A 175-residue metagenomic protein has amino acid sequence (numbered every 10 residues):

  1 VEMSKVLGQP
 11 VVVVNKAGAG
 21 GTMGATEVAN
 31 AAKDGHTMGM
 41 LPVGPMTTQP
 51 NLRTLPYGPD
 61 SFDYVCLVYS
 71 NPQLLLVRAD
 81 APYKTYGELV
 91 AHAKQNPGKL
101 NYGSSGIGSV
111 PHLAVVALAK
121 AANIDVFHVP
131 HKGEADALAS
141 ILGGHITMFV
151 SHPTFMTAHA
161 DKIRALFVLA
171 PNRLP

Functional and structural regions predicted by a protein language model:
V1-V12: Signal peptide-proximal N-terminal region of secreted/periplasmic/extracellular or secretory-lumen proteins
M3-K5, N30-H36, V43, P50-D136 (+1 more regions): Hinge/capping helix and adjacent helix->loop/strand transition within the periplasmic-binding protein
P10-T26: Early extracytoplasmic/lumenal segment of secretory-pathway proteins
N15, M40, S104, R164-L169: Structural signature of the Rossmann-like NAD(P)-dependent dehydrogenase/reductase core
M23-K33, V116-A121, A135-H145, T154-K162: Short helices/loops that flank or line small-molecule/ion binding pockets
G35-L41, T147-S151, A165-F167: Paired acidic/hydrophobic, glycine-rich loop segments that form the ligand-binding mouth/hinge of periplasmic-binding
L55-P59, G144-S151: Short gly/ser/thr-rich secondary-structure transition/capping motifs
M156, P171-P175: Short, intrinsically disordered, charge-balanced linker/junction segments flanking boundaries in proteins
